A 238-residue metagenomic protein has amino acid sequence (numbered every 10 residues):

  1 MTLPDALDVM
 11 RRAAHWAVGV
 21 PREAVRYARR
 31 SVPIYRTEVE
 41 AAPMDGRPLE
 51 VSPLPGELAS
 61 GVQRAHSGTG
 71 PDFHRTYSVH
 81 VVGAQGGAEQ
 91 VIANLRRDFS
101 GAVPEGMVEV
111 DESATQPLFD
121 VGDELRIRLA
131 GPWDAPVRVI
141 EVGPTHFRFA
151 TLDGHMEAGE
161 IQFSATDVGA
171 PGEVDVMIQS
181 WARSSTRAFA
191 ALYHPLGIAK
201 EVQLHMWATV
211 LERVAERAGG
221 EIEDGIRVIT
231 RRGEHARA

Functional and structural regions predicted by a protein language model:
M1, R237-A238: C-terminal end-of-chain micro-motif
M1-R128: Hydrophobic ligand-binding cavity/cleft-lining segments
V62-H66, P136-V137, I178, A182: Short, flexible segments with low predicted structural confidence
D72-S78, H146, E173-D175: Intrinsic-disorder/low-complexity, polar/charged segments enriched in Ser/Thr/Lys/Arg/Asp/Glu/Gln
A93, R97-G101, P144, G154 (+3 more regions): Short, intrinsically disordered, mixed-charge
R128-E173: Hydrophobic-ligand binding "helix-grip"
G154-E201: Beta-strand/loop substructures that line and gate deep hydrophobic ligand-binding cavities in soluble
F189-G233, R237: A conserved amphipathic terminal alpha-helix motif
